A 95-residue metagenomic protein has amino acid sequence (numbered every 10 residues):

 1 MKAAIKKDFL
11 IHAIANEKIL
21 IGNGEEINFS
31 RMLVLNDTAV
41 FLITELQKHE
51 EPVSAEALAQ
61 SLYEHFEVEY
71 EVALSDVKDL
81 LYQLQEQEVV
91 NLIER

Functional and structural regions predicted by a protein language model:
M1-Q47: Acidic, low-complexity/disordered tracts enriched in E/D and polar residues
R31-R95: Long, charge-rich, low-complexity alpha-helical segments
